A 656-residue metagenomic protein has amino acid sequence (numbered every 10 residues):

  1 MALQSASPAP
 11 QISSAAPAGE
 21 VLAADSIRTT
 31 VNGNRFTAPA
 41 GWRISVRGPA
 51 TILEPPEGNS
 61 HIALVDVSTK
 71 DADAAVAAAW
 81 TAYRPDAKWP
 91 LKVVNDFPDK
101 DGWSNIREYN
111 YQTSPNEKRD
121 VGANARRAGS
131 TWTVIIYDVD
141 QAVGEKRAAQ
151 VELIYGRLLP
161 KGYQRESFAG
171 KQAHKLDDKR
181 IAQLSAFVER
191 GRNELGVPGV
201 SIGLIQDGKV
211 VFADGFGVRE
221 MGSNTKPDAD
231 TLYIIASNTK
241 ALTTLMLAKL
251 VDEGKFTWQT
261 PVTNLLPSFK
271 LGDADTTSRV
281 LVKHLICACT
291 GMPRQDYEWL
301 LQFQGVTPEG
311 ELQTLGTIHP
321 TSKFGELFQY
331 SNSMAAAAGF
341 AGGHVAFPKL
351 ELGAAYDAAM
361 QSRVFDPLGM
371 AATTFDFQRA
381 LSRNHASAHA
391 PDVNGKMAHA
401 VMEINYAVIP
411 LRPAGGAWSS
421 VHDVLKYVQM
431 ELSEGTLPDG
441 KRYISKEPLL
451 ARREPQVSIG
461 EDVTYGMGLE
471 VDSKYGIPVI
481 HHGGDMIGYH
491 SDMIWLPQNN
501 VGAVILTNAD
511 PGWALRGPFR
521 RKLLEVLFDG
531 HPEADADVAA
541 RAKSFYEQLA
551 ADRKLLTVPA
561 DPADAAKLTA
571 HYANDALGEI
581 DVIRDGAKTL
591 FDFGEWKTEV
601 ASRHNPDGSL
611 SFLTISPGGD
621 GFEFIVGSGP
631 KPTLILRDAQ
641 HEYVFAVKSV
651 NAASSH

Functional and structural regions predicted by a protein language model:
I12, P17-A23, N32, I44-V143: Conserved polar/disulfide-associated segments of primarily extracytoplasmic proteins
P49-L53, K554-F593, F624-V626: Short, solvent-exposed loop/hinge segments that bridge or flank secondary-structure elements
A63-V65, G129-A142, D492-W495, N499-A509 (+1 more regions): Short, well-ordered beta-strand elements
D66-S68, D73-D101, A576-F622: Central antiparallel beta-sheet cores of small beta-barrel/beta-sandwich binding domains
Y111-R119, A125, S609-H656: Beta-sheet ligand-binding and adhesion/scaffold domains
G156, P160-L184, I505-D575, P630-H656: Short, gly/Ser/Thr-rich active-site loops of penicillin-recognizing serine hydrolases
D177-I235, K255-T257, N264-L265, K270-G272 (+1 more regions): Short, conserved catalytic-motif segment at the N-terminal edge
K209, A213-E220, D273-I487, S491-W495: Short, surface-exposed loop or secondary-structure junction motifs that flank catalytic or metal-binding residues
